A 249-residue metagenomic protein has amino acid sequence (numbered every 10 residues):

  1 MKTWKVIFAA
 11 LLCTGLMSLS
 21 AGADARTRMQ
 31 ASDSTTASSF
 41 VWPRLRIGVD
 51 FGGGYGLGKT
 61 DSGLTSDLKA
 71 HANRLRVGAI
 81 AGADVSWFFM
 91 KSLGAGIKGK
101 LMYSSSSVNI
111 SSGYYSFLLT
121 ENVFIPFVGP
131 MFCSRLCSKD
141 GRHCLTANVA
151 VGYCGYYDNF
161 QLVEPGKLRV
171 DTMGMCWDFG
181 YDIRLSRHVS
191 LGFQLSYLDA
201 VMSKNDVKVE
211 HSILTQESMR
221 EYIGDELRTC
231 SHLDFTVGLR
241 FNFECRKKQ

Functional and structural regions predicted by a protein language model:
M1-F8: Bacterial N-terminal signal peptides that target proteins for export
A9-S18: Bacterial N-terminal signal peptides
A21-F88, C230-Q249: Short glycine/proline- and aromatic-enriched beta-strand/turn motifs that initiate or cap beta-hairpins
W42-L45, F51-Y55, D84-V163, L168-T172 (+3 more regions): Gram-negative (and chloroplast) outer-membrane scaffold detector with strong preference for beta-barrel transmembrane
G63-A70, S112-E121, L162-L168, K208-E217: Flexible, surface-exposed loop regions and adjacent strand-edge segments of Gram-negative outer-membrane beta-barrel
R74, L119, E226-R228: Short, solvent-exposed beta-strand/turn "edge" segments of beta-rich domains on protein surfaces
V77, D171-G174: Short, glycine/acidic-rich beta->alpha junctions
S104, V108, M175-W177, D182-Q249: Predominantly the C-terminal beta-signal and adjacent terminal strand-loop region of outer-membrane beta-barrel
